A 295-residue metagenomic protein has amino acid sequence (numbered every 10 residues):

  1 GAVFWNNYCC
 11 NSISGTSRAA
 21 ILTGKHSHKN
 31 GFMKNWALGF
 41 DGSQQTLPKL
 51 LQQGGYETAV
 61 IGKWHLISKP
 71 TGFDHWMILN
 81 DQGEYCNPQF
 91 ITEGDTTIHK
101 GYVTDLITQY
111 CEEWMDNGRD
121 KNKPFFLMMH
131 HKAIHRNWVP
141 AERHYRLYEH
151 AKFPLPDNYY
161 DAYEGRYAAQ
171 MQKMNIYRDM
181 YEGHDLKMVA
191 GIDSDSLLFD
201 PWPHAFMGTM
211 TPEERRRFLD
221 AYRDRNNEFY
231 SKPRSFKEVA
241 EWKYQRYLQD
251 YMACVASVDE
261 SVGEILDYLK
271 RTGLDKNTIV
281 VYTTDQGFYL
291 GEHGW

Functional and structural regions predicted by a protein language model:
G1-W295: Formylglycine-dependent sulfatase
